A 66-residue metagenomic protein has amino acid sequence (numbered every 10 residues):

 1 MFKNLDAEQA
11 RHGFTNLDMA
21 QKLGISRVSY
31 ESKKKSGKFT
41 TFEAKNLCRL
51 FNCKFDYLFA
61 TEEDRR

Functional and structural regions predicted by a protein language model:
M1-F14, D18: A short, Lys/Arg-rich alpha-helix, primarily the initiator
D6, E31-S32, F59: Key DNA-contacting residues within the recognition helix of helix-turn-helix
Q9, K34, E43, E62: DNA major-groove recognition helix of helix-turn-helix
A10, Q21, R49: Alpha-helical residues within the helix-turn-helix
G13-F14, F39-F42: Residue-level signal for the short linker/turn that defines the boundary of a DNA-recognition helix
G24-F39: Recognition helix of helix-turn-helix/homeodomain-like DNA-binding domains that insert into the DNA major groove
E43-Y57: DNA major-groove recognition helix of helix-turn-helix/homeodomain DNA-binding modules
